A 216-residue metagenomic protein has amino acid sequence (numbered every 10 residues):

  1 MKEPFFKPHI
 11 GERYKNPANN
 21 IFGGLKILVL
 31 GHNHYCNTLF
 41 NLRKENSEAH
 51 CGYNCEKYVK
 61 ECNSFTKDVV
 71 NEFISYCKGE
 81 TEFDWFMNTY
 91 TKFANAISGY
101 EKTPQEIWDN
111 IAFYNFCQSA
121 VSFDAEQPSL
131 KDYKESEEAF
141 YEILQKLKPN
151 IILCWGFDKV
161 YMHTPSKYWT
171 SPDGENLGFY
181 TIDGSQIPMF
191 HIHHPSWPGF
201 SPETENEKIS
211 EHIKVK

Functional and structural regions predicted by a protein language model:
M1-E82, S136-I143, N176-F179, H212-K216: Active-site and ligand/interface coordination hotspots across diverse enzymes and nucleic-acid-associated assemblies
E3, Q127-Y141, V160-K216: C-terminal capping/extension of enzyme domains
N20-G24, Q105-E106, K146, I182-G184: Extracellular/periplasmic catalytic domains that process cell-envelope and extracellular macromolecules
L28, A112-Y114, I151-L153, P188-F190: Hydrophobic/aromatic beta-strand patches that form the interior of the parallel beta-sheet core in alpha/beta enzyme
H32-N37, C117-V121, F157-Y161, H194-P198: Short, solvent-exposed loop/turn segments at secondary-structure junctions
V70-F86, C117-D132: Surface-exposed cleft-lining segments at the edges of enzyme active sites
K102-C117: Short, contiguous, well-structured surface segments enriched in hydrophobic/aromatic residues
F140-F157: Proline-aspartate-enriched helix->loop->beta-strand connector
